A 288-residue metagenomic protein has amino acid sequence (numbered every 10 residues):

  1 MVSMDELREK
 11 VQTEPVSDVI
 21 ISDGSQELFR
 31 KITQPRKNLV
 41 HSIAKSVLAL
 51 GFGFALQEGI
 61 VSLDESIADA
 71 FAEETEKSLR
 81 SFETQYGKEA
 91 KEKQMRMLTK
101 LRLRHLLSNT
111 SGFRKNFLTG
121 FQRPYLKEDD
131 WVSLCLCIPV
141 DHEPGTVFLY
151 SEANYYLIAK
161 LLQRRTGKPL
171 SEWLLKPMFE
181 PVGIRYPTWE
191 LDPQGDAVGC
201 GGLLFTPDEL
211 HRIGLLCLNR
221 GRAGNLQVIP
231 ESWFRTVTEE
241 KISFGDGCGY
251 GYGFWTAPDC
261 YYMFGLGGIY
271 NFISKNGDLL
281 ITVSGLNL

Functional and structural regions predicted by a protein language model:
S3-Q34, N271-F272, D278-T282: A short, well-structured edge-of-sheet supersecondary motif
R8, G53, A68, R104-L107 (+7 more regions): Non-transmembrane alpha-helical segments in soluble domains of secreted/periplasmic/extracellular proteins
S25, L39-I67, I158-L162, I213: Active-site SXXK
Q34-K37, N287-L288: A short acidic/small-residue loop/turn micro-motif
H41, F148-Y150: Catalytic tyrosine of NAD(P)H-dependent dehydrogenase/reductases that use a Tyr as the general acid/base
E58-F113, C137, D141, R165-F205: Active-site helix/loop module of the DD-peptidase/beta-lactamase fold, centered on the serine-lysine SxxK catalytic
L106-N109, L157-L161, G199-R222, I269-N287: Active-site-proximal alpha-helical segments within enzyme catalytic domains
F234-S284: Active-site Gly/Thr loop motif
